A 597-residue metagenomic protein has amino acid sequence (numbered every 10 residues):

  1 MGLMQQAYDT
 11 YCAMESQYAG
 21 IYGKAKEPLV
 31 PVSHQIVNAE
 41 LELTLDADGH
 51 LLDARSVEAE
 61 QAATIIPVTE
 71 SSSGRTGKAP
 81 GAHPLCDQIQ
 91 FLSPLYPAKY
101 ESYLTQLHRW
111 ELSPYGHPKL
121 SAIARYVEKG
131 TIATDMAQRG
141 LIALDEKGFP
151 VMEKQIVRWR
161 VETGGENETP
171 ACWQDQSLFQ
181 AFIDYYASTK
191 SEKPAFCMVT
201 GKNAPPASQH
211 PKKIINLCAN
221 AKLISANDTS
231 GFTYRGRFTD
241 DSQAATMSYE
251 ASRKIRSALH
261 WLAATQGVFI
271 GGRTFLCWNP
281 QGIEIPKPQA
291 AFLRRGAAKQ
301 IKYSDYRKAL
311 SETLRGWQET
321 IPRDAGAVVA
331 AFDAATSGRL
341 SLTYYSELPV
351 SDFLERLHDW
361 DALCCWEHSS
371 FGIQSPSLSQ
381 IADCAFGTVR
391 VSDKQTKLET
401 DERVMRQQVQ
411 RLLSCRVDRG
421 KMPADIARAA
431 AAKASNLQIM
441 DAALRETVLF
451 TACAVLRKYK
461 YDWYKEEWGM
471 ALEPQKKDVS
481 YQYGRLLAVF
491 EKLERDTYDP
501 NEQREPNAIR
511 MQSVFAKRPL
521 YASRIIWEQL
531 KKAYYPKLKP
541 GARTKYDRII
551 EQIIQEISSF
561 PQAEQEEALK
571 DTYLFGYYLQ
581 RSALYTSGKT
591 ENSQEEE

Functional and structural regions predicted by a protein language model:
M1-K190, N227, F232-E597: Conserved phosphate-interacting/catalytic interface
P194, N220: Residues immediately within or flanking Cys/His clusters that coordinate Zn2+ in small zinc-binding modules
T200: Short Cys/His-rich metal-coordination motifs, predominantly Zn2+-binding knuckles/fingers
N203-A207: Short, non-ligating residues that shape and space the ligands of small metal-coordination modules and catalytic
K212-L217, Y344-L348: Short secondary-structure boundary/capping segments
